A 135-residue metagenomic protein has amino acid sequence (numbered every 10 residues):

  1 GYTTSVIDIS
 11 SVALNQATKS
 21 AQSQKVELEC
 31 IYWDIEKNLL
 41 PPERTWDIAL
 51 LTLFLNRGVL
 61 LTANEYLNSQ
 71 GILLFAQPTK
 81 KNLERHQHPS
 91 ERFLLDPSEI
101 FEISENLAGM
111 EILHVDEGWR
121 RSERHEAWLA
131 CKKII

Functional and structural regions predicted by a protein language model:
T3-D8: Conserved SAM-binding motif I beta-strand of class I
S10-V12: Conserved SAM/SAH-binding beta-strand->alpha-helix loop
A17-T18: Conserved SAM-binding loop
S23-K37: Conserved SAM-binding strand-loop segment of SAM-dependent methyltransferases
L39-I48: A short acidic, Gly/Pro-enriched loop at the edge of an enzyme's catalytic core that lines a small-molecule cofactor
F54-L67: A short, conserved alpha-helix within the catalytic core of class I
Q70-L83: Conserved beta-strand signature within the Rossmann-like core of class I S-adenosyl-L-methionine
D116-I135: Core SAM-dependent methyltransferase catalytic element
